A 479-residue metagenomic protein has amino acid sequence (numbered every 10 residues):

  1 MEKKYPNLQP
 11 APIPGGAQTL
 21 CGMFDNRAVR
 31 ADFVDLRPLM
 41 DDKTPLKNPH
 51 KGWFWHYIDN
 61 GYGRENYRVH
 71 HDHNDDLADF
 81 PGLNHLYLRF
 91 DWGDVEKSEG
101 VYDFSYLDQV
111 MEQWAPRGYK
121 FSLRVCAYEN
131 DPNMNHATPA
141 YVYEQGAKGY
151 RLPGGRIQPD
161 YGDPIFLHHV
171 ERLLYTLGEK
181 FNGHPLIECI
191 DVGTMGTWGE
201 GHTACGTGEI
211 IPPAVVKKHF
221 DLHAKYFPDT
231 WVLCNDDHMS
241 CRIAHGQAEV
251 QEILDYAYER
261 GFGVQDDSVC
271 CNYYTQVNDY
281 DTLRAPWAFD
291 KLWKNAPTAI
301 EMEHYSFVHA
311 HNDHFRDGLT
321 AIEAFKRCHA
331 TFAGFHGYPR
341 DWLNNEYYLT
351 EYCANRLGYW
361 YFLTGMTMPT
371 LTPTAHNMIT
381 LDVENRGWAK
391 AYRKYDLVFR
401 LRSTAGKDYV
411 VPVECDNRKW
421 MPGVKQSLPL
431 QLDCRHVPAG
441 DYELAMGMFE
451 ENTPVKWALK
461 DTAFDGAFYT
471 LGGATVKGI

Functional and structural regions predicted by a protein language model:
Q9-D72, A115, C189-G199, T203-P339: Catalytic-core regions of glycoside hydrolase
P38-H223, D229, N235-Q247: Aromatic-lined carbohydrate-binding surfaces of glycoside hydrolases
G82, L186, H329, D441-Y442: Short loop/turn motifs at secondary-structure junctions
Y87, A333-H336, A445-G447: Conserved active-site loop/cleft motifs that coordinate metal ions or position small ligands
D317-M368: Catalytic cores of secreted or luminal carbohydrate-active enzymes
A354-I479: Extracellular/luminal regions of secreted and cell-surface proteins that mediate adhesion/ECM remodeling
